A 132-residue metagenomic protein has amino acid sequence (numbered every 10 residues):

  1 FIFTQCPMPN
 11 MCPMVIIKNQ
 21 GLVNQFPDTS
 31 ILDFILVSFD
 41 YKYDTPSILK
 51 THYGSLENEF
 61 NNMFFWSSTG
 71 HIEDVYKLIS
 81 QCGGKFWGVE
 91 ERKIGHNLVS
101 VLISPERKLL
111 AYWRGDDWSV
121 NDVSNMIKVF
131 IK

Functional and structural regions predicted by a protein language model:
F1-N19: Short active-site neighborhood of thiol/selenol oxidoreductases, capturing the structured segment around
F3-T4, F39-K42, G70, G84 (+1 more regions): Solvent-exposed coil/turn segments that connect beta secondary-structure elements in extracytoplasmic/periplasmic
T4-P7, F34, R92, K108: Residue-level detector of alpha-helix boundaries and kinks
T4-P9, S38-F39, F65, Y112-R114: Second-shell loop/turn segments in exported
P7, Y43, I72, L109 (+1 more regions): Flexible, glycine-rich phosphate/dinucleotide-binding loops and adjacent beta-alpha linkers at cofactor/substrate
M14-L78: Structural microenvironment flanking redox-active thiols in thiol-disulfide oxidoreductases
Q81, K85-K132: Thiol-/selenol-based redox modules, centered on thioredoxin-like and closely related oxidoreductase domains
